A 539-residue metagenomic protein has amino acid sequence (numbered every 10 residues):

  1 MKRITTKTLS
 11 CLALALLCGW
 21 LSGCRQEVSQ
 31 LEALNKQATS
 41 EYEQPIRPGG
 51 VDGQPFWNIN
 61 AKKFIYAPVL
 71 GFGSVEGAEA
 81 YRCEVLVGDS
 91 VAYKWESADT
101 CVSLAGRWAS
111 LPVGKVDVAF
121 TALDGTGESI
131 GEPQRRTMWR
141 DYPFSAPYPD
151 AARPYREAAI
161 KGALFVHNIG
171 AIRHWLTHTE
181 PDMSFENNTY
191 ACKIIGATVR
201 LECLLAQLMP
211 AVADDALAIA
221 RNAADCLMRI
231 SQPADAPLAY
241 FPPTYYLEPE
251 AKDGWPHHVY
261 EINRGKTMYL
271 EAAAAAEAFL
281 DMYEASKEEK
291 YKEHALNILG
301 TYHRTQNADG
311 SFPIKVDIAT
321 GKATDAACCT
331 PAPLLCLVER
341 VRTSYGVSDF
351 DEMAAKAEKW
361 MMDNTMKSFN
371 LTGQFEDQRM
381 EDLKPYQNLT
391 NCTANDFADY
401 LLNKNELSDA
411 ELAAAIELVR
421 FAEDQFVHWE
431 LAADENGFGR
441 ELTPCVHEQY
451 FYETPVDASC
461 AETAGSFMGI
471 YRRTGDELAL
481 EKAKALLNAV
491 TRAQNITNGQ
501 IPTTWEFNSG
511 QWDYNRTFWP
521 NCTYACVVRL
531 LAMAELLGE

Functional and structural regions predicted by a protein language model:
W20-G23: C-terminal motif of bacterial Sec signal peptides marking the signal peptidase cleavage site
V28-E76, E132-Y142: Pro/Thr/Ser/Gly-rich low-complexity, intrinsically disordered linker/stalk tracts
E41, T137-I194, A218-H257, L296 (+9 more regions): Low-complexity, Ser/Thr/Pro/Gly-enriched N-terminal "stalk/linker" regions
D99-G114: Signal that preferentially marks extracellular ectodomain short beta-strand elements of beta-sandwich modules
S110-S129: Beta-strand-rich modules
E128-G131, A146-R156, L205-R221, M282-L296 (+4 more regions): Structural helix-adjacent loops and short alpha-helical linkers that scaffold large soluble proteins
N188-A206, R264-Y283, D317-R342, R379-K404 (+2 more regions): Well-ordered alpha-helical segments within folded domains of soluble proteins
T305, K356-P385, N405-T517: Non-catalytic carbohydrate-binding regions of carbohydrate-active enzymes
